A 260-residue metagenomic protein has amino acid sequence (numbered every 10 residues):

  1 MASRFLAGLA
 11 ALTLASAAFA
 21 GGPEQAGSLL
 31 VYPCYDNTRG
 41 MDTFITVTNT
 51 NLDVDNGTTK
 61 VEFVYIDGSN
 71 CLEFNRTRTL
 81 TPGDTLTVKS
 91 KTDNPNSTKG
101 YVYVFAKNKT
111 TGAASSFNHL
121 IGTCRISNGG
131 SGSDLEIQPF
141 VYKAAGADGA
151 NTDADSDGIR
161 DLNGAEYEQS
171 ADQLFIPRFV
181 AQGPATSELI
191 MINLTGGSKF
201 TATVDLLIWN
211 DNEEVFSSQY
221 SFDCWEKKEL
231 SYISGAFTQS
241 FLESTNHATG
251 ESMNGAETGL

Functional and structural regions predicted by a protein language model:
M1-G22: Sec-dependent, cleavable N-terminal signal peptides
F19-L260: Gly/Pro-rich, tryptophan- and cysteine-flecked surface segments typical of secreted/extracellular proteins
